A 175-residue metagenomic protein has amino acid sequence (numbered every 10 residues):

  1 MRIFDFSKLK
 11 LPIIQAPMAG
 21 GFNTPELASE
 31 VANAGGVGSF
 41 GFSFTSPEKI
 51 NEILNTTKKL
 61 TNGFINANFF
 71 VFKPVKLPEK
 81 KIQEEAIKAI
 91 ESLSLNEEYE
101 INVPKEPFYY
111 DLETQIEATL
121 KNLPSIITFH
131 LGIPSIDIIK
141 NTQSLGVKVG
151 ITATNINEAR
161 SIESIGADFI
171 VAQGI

Functional and structural regions predicted by a protein language model:
M1-I175: Active-site entrance/lid segments in N-terminal catalytic domains of soluble metabolic enzymes
